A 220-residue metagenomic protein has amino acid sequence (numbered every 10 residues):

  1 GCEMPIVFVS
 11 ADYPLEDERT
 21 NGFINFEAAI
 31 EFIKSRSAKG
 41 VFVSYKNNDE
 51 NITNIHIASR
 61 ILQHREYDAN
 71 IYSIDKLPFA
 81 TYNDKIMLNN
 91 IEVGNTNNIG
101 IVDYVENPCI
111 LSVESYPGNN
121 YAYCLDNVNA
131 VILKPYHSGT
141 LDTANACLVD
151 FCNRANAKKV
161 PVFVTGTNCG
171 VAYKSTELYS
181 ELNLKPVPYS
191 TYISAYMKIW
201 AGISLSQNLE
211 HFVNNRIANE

Functional and structural regions predicted by a protein language model:
G1-E220: Active-site histidine-anchored catalytic micro-motif
